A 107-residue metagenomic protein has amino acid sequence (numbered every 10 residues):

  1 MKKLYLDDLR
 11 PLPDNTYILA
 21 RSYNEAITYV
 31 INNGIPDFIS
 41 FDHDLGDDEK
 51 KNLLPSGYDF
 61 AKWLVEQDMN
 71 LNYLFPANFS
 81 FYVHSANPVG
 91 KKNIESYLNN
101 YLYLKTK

Functional and structural regions predicted by a protein language model:
M1-K107: Catalytic phosphate/metal-binding cores of nucleic-acid and nucleotide-processing enzymes, i.e., regions that mediate
